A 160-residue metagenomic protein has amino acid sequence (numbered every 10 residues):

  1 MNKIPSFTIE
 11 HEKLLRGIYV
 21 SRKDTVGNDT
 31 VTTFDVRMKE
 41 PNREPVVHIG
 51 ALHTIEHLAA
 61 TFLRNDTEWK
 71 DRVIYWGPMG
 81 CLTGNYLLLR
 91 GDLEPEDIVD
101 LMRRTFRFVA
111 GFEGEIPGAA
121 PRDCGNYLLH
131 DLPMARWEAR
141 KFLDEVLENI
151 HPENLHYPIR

Functional and structural regions predicted by a protein language model:
M1-L63: His/Glu-rich zincin catalytic helix
R16, R22, R37, R43 (+8 more regions): Arginine residue identity/basic-tract feature
P41-D97: M16/MPP (pitrilysin/insulinase) zinc-metallopeptidase core fold and M16-derived inactive scaffolds
H48-G50, E68, V99-L101, F112 (+2 more regions): General "foldedness" signal
W76-N149: Active-site-adjacent, His/Asp/Glu-enriched structural segments that form or flank metal-binding and acid/base networks
D144-R160: Histidine-acidic residue clusters that define the catalytic metal-binding segment of zinc metallopeptidase domains
